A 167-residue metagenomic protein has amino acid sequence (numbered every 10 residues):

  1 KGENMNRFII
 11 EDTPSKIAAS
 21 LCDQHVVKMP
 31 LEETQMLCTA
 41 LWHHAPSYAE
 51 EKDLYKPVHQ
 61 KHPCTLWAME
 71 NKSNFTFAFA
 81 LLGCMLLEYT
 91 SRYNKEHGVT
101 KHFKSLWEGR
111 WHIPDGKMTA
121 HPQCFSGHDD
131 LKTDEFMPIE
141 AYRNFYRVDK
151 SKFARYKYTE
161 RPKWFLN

Functional and structural regions predicted by a protein language model:
G2-K61, T65-N167: Sequence termini and other peripheral, non-core segments
